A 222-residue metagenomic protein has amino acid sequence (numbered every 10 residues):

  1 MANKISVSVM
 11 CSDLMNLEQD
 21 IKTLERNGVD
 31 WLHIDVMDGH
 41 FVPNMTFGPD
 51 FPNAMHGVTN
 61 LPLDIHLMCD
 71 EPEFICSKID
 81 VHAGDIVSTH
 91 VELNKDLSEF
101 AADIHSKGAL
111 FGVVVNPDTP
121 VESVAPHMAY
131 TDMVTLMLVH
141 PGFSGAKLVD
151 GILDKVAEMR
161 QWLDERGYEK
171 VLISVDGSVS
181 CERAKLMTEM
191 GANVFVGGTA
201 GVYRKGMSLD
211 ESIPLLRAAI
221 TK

Functional and structural regions predicted by a protein language model:
M1-S88, N94-D96, F111, V124-T131 (+5 more regions): Conserved N-terminal beta1-alpha1 strand-loop-helix module at the mouth
L17, I79, V134, D176 (+1 more regions): Residue-level signature of catalytic and energy-coupling elements of molecular machines, predominantly ATP/GTP-dependent
H33, S174-V175: Generic enzyme active-site microenvironment
H66, V114, M137, G197-G198: Generic beta-sheet signal
F74, D85-L172: Conserved anion-binding
T89-K95, L138-K147, M190-S212: Glycine-rich phosphate-binding active-site loops on the catalytic face of alpha/beta enzymes
S178-M190: Acidic, divalent-metal-coordinating active-site segment for phosphoryl/phosphodiester hydrolysis, typified by short
